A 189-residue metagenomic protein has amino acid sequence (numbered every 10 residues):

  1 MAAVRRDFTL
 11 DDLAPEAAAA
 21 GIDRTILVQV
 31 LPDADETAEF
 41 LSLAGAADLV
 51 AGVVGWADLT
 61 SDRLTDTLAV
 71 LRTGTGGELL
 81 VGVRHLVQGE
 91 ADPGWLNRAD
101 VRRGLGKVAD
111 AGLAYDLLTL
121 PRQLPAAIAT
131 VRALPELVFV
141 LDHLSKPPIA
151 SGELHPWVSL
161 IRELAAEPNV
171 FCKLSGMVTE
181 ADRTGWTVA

Functional and structural regions predicted by a protein language model:
M1-A111, L124, H155, L164 (+1 more regions): Mid-domain alpha/beta scaffold segments of enzyme catalytic cores
W95-A189: Catalytic pocket-lining loop regions of alpha/beta-barrel enzymes, especially the amidohydrolase/enolase/GH5 lineages
